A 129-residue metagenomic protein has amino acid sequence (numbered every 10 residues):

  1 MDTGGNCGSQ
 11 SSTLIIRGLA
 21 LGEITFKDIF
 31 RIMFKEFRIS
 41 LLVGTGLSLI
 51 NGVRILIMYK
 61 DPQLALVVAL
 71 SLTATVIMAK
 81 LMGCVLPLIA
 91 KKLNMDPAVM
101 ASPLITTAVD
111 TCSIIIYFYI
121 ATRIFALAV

Functional and structural regions predicted by a protein language model:
G4-I32, M82-I105: Juxtamembrane helix-loop transition segments at the membrane interface in multi-pass membrane proteins
F26-T45, V68-A69: Soluble-to-membrane junctions at the N-terminal ends of transmembrane alpha-helices in multi-pass ion-transporting
E36-G44, D96, T107, T111: Loop-to-transmembrane-helix entry motif
F37, G46, F125-V129: Charge-dense polyanion-binding interfaces
L49-Y59: Short membrane-interface helical motifs at transmembrane helix boundaries in multi-pass membrane transporters
Y59-L70, M95, V129: Membrane-water interface of transmembrane alpha-helices in multipass transporters/channels
K91, S113-F125: Membrane-helix cytosolic exit motif
